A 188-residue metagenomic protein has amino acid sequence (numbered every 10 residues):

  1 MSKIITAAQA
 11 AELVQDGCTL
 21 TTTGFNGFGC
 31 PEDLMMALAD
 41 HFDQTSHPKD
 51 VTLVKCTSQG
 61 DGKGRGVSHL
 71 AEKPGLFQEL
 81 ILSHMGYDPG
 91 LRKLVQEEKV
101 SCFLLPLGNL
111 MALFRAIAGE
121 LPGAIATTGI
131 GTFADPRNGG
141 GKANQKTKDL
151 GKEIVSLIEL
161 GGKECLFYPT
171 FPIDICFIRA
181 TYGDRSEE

Functional and structural regions predicted by a protein language model:
M1-E188: Conserved alpha/beta enzyme-core scaffold
